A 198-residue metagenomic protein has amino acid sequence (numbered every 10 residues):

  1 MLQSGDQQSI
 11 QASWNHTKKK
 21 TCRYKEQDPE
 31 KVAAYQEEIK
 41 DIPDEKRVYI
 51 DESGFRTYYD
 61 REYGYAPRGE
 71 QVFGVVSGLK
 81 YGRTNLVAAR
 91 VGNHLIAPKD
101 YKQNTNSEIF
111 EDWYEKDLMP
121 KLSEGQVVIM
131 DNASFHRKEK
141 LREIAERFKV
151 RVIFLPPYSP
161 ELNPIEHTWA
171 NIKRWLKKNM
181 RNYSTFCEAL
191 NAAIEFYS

Functional and structural regions predicted by a protein language model:
M1-S198: Short functional hotspots at interaction and active-site rims
